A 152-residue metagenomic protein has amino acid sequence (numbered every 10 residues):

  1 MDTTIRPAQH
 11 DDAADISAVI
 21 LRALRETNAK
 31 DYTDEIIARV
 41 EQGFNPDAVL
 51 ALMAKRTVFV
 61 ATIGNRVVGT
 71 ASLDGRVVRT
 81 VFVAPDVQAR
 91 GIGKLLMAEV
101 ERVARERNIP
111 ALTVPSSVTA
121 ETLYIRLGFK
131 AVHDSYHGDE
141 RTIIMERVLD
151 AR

Functional and structural regions predicted by a protein language model:
M1-A14, L149-R152: Conserved N-terminal entry element of GNAT/NAT acetyltransferase domains
S17, L21-D47: Conserved GNAT-fold acetyl-CoA-binding loop/helix
L50-K55: Short loop/turn motifs at secondary-structure junctions and domain boundaries
R56-G69: Conserved beta-hairpin
A71-R76: A conserved beta-strand-loop-helix scaffold within acyl/acetyltransferase catalytic domains
V81-Q88: A short, internal acetyl-CoA/4′-phosphopantetheine-binding micro-motif in the GNAT/acyltransferase core
A89-R102, R126: Conserved acetyl-CoA-binding loop-helix of GNAT-fold acetyltransferases
N108-P110, V114-T122, L127, H133-R152: C-terminal "cap" of GNAT-fold acetyltransferases
